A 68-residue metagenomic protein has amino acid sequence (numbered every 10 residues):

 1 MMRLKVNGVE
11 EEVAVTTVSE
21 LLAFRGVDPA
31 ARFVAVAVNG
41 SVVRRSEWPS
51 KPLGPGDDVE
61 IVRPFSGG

Functional and structural regions predicted by a protein language model:
M1-G67: Ubiquitin-like/PB1-type beta-grasp interaction modules and other compact soluble beta-rich domains
